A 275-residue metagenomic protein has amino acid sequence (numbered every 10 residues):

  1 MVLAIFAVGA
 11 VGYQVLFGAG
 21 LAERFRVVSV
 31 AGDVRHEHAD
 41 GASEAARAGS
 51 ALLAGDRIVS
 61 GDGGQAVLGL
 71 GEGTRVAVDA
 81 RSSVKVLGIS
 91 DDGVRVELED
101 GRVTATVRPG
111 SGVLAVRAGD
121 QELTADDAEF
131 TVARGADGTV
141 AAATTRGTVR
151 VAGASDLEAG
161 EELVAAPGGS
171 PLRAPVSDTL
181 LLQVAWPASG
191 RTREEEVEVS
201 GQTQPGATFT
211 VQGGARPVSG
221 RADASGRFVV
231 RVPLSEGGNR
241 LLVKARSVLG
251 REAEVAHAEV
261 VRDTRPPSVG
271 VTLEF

Functional and structural regions predicted by a protein language model:
M1, A154-A159, A165-F275: Ser/Thr-rich low-complexity repeats and stalk/linker segments
V2-S189, G214: Flexible, surface-exposed loop/linker segments and immediately adjacent secondary-structure boundaries
